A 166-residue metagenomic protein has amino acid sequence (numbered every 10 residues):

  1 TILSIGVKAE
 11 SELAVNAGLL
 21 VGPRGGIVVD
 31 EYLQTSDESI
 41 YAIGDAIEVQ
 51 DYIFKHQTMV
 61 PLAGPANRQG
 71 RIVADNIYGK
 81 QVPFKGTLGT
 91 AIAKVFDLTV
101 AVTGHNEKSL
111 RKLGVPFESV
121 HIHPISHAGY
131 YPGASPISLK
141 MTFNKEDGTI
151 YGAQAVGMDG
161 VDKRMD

Functional and structural regions predicted by a protein language model:
T1-D75, D166: FAD-site-proximal beta/loop scaffold in flavoenzymes
A46-K163: Mid-to-C-terminal Rossmann-like scaffold of FAD/NAD(P)H-dependent oxidoreductases
